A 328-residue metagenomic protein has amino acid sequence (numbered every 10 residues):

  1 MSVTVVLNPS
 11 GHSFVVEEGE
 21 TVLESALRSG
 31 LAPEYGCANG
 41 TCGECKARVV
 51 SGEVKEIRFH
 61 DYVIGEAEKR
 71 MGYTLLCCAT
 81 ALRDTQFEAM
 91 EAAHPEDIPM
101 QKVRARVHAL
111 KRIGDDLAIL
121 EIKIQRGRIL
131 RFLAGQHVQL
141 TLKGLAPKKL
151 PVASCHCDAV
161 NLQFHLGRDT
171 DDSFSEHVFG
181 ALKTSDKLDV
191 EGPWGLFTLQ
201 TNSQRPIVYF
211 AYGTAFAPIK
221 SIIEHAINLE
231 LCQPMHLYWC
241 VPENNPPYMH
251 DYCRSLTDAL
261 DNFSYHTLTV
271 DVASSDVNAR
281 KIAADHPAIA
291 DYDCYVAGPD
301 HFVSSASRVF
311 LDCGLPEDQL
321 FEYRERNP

Functional and structural regions predicted by a protein language model:
M1-P33: N-terminal pre-ligand scaffold of iron-sulfur
V15, G36, T80, R131 (+1 more regions): Residue-level "contact hotspot" at macromolecular interaction interfaces
S25-E34, E44-A93: Iron-sulfur (Fe-S) cluster-binding segments and ferredoxin-like electron-carrier domains, especially [2Fe-2S]
A93, G144-A146, G192-F197: Short, charged beta-turn/beta-strand-edge "cap" motif at the junction between a beta-strand and an adjacent loop
P99-K187, V241-E243, V270-D271: Ferredoxin-reductase
A159-V160, L166-P328: FNR/FR-type flavoprotein reductase catalytic core
